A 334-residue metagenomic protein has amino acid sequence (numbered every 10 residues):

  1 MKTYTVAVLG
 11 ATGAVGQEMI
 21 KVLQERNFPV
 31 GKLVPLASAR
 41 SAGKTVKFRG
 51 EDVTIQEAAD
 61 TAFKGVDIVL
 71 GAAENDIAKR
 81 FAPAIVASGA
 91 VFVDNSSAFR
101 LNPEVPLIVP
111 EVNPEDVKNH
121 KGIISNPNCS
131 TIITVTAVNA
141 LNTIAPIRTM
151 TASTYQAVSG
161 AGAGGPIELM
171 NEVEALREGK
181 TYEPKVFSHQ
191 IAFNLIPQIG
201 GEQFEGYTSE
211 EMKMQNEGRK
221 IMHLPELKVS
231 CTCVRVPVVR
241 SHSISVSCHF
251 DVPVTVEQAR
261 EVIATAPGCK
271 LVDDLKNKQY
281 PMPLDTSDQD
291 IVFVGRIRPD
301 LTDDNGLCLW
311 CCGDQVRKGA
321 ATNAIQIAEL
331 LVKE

Functional and structural regions predicted by a protein language model:
M1-I191, L227-K228, K278, V292-F293 (+4 more regions): N-terminal Rossmann-like NAD(P) cofactor-binding subdomain of oxidoreductases, focused on the glycine-rich
V69, V158-E334: Charged docking surfaces used in two-component/phosphorelay signaling
